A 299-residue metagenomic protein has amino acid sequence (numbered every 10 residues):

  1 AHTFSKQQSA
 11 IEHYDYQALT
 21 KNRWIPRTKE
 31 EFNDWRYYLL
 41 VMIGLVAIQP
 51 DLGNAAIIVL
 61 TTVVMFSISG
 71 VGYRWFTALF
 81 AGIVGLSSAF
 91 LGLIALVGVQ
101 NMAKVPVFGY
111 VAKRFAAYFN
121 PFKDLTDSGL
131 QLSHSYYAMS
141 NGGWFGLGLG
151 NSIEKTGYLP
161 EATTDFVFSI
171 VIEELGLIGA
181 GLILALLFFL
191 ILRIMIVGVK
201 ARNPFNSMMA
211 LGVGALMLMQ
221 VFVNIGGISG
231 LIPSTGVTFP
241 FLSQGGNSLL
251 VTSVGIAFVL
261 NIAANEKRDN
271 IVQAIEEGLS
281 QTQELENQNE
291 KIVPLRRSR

Functional and structural regions predicted by a protein language model:
A1-D127, S169, E173-G227, V254-F258 (+1 more regions): Hydrophobic alpha-helical transmembrane segments of multi-pass inner membrane proteins, especially in bacterial systems
I43-Q49, S140-F145, I172, V223 (+1 more regions): Transmembrane alpha-helix interface/packing and boundary motifs in multi-pass membrane proteins, characterized by
Q49, Q131-H134, E154, Q220: Glutamine-centric residue-chemistry signal
D51-A56, L147-N151, A162-T164, G181 (+3 more regions): Transmembrane helix boundary and interhelical junction motifs in multipass membrane proteins
K113-A116, L130-Y136, T163-D165: Short hydrophobic, aromatic-rich alpha-helical segments embedded in or entering the lipid bilayer of multi-pass
Y137-I178, I183, F205: Long extracytoplasmic/lumenal interhelical loops at the membrane interface of multi-pass membrane proteins
I232-I275: Transmembrane alpha-helices of multi-pass inner-membrane enzymes
